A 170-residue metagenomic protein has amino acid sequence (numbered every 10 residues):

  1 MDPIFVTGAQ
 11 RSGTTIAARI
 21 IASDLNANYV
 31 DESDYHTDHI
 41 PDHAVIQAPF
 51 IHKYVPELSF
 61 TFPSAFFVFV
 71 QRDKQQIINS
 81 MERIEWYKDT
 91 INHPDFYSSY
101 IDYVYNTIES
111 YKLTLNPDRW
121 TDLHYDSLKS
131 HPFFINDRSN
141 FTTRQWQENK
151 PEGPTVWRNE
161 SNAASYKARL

Functional and structural regions predicted by a protein language model:
M1-F50, Q147-N162: PAPS-dependent sulfotransferase catalytic core
F50-Q145: PAPS-dependent sulfotransferase catalytic domain
S165-R169: Active-site glycine/GP-rich loop and adjacent strand/helix microenvironment that borders small-molecule binding pockets
